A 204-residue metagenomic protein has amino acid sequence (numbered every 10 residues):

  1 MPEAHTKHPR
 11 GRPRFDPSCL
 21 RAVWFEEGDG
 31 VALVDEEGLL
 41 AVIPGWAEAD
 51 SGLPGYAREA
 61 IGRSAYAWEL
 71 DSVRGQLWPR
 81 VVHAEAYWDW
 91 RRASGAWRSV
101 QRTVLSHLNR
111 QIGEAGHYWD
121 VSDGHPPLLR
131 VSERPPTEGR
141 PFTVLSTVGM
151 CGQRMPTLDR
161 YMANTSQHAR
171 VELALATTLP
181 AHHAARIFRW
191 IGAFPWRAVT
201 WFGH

Functional and structural regions predicted by a protein language model:
M1-H204: Short linear motifs embedded in intrinsically disordered, proline/glycine-rich low-complexity segments
